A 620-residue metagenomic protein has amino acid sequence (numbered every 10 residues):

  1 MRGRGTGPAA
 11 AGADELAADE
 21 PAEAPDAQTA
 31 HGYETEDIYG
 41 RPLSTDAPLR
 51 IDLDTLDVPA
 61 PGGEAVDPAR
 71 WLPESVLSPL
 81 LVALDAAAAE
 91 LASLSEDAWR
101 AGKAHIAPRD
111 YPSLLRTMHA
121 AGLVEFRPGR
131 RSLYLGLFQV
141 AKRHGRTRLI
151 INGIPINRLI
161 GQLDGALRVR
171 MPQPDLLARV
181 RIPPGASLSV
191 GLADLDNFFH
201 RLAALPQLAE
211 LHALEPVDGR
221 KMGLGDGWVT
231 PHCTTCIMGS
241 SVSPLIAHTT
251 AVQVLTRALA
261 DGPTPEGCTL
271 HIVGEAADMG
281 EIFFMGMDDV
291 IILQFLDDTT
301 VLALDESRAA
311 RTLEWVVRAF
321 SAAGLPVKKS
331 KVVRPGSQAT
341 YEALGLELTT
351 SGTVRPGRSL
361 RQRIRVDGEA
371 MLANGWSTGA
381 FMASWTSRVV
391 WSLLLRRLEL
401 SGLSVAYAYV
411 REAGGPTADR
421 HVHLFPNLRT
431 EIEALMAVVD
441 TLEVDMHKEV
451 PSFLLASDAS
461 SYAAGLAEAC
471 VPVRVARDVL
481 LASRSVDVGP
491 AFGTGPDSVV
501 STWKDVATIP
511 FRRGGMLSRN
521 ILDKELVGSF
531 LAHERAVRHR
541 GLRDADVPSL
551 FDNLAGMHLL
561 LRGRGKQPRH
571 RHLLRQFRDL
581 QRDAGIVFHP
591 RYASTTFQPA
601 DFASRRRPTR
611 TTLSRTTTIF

Functional and structural regions predicted by a protein language model:
M1-F620: Nucleic-acid-interacting cores, centered on viral/eukaryotic replication and modification enzymes
